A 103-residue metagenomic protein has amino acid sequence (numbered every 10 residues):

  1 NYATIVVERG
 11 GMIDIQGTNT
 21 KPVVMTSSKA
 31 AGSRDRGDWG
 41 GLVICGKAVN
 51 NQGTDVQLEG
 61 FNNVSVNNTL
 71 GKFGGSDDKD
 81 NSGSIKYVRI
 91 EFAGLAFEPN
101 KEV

Functional and structural regions predicted by a protein language model:
N1-V103: Beta-strand/loop edge motif enriched in small/polar residues
